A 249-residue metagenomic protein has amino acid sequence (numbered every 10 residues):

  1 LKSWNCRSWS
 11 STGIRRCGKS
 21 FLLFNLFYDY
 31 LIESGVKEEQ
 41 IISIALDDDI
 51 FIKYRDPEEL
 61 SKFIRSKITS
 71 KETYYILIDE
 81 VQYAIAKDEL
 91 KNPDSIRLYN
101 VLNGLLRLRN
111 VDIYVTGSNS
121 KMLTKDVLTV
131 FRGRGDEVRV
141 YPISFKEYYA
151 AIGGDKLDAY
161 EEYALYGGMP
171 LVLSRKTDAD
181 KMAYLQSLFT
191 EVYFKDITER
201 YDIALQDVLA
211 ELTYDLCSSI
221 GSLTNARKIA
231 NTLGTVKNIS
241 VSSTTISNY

Functional and structural regions predicted by a protein language model:
K2-C6: Phosphate-binding P-loop
S11: Hydrophobic anchor at the beta1->P-loop junction of P-loop NTPases
I14: P-loop (Walker A) phosphate-binding loop of NTP-binding proteins
L22-L23: Hydrophobic positions on the alpha1 helix immediately C-terminal to the Walker A/P-loop
Q40-E72: Short glycine-rich substrate-engagement loop in P-loop NTPases that contacts/grips substrate
L77, V81-Y114: Conserved Walker B catalytic segment
S120-D136, I152-G153: Short regulatory helix/loop adjacent to the ATP-binding pocket of P-loop NTPases
Y141, F145-Y249: Interdomain hinge/linker elements that couple catalytic modules in large macromolecular machines
